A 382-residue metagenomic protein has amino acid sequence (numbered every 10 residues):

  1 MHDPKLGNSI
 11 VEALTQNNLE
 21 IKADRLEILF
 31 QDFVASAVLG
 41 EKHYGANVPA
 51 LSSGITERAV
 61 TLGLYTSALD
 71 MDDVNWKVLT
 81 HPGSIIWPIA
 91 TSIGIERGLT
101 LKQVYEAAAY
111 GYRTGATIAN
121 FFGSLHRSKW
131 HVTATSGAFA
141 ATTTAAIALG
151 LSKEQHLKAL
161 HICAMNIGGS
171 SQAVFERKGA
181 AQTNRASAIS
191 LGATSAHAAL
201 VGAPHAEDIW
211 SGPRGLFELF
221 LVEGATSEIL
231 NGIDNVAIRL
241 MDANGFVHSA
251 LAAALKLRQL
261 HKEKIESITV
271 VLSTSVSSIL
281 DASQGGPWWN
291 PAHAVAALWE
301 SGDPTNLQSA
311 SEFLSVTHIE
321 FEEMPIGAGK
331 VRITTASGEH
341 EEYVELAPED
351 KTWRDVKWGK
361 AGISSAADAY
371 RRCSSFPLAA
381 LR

Functional and structural regions predicted by a protein language model:
M1-L79, T183-S190, H197-R382: Terminal-appendage/accessory-domain detector
E12, D32, A109, R113-A116 (+4 more regions): Generic structural signal for well-ordered, non-membrane alpha-helices
R25, L99-K102, L151-K158, G168 (+3 more regions): Short coil/turn connectors at secondary-structure junctions
E27, Q31, I86, Y105-A108 (+1 more regions): Hydrophobic face of alpha-helices
L69-A119: Hydrophobic alpha-helical hairpins/lids featuring a short glycine-rich hinge
S84-T91, G137-T144, I189-T194, V247-L251 (+1 more regions): Well-ordered alpha-helical segments within folded domains of soluble proteins
S92-R97, T144-S152, S301: Alpha-helix C-terminal capping segments
K102, Y110-A188, D208-P213: Glycine-rich, mobile lid/loop segments that gate access to catalytic sites or pores
